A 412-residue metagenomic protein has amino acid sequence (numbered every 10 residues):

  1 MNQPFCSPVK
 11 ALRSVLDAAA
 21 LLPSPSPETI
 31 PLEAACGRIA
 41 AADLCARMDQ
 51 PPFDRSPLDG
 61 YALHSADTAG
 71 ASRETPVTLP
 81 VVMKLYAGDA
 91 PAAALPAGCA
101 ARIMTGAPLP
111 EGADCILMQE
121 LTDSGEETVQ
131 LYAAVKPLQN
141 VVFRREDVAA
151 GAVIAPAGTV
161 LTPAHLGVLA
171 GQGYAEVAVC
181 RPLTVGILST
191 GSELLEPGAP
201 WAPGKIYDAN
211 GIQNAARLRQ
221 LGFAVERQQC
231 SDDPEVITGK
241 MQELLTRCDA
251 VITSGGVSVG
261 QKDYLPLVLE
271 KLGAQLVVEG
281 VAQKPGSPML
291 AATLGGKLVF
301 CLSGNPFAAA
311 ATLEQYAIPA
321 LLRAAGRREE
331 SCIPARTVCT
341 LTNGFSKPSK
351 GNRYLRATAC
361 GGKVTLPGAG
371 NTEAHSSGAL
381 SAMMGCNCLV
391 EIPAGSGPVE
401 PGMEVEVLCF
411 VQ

Functional and structural regions predicted by a protein language model:
M1-V9, V177-L302, P306-T312: Helix-rich terminal scaffold detector
N2-Q3, A62-Q228, E373-A374, L389 (+1 more regions): Short, glycine/charged-enriched hinge/interface segments at domain edges or termini
P4-S72: Intrinsically disordered, low-complexity, positively charged segments
C6-V9, E28-E33, G37, A42 (+3 more regions): Flexible glycine/proline-rich
V15, G60, G151, I187 (+4 more regions): Residue-level signal for inorganic ion chemistry
V15-L22, Q172-A175, L194, R217 (+8 more regions): Change "in soluble alpha/beta enzymes" to "in soluble alpha/beta proteins
E28-L32, F53-L79, G112-E127, R327 (+1 more regions): Short beta-strand/loop turn elements enriched in aromatics
F53-D54, G70, A92, V177-A178 (+4 more regions): Replace "in large, NTP-powered and nucleic-acid-processing enzymes" with "in large, NTP-powered factors and other
